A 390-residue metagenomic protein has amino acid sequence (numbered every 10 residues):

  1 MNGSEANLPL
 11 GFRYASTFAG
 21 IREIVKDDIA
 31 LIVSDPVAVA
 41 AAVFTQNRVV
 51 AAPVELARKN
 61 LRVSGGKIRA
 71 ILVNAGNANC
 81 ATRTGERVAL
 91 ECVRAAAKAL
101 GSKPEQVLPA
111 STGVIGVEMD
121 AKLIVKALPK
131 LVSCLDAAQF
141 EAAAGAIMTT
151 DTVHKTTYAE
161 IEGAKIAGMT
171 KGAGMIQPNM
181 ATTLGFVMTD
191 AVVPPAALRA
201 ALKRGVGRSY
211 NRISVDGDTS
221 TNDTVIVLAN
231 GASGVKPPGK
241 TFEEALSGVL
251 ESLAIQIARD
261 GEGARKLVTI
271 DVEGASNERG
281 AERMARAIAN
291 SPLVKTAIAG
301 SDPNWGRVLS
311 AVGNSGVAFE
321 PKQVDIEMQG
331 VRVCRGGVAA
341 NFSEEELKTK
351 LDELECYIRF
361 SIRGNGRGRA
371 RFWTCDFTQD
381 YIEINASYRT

Functional and structural regions predicted by a protein language model:
M1-R87, E91, A97-T390: A structural signal for small-residue-enriched, beta-sheet-centric alpha/beta enzyme cores and oligomeric scaffold folds
